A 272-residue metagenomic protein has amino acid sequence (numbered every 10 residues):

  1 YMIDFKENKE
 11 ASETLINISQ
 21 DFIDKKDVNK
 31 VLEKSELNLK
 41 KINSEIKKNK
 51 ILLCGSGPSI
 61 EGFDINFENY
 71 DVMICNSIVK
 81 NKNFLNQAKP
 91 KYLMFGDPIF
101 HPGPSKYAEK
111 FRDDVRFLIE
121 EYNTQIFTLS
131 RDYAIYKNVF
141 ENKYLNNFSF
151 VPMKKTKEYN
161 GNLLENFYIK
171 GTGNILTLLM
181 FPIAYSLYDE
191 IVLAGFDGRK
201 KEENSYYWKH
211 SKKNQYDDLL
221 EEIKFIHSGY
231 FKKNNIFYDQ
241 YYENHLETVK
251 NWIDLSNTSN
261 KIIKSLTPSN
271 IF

Functional and structural regions predicted by a protein language model:
Y1-F272: Metal-ion/cofactor- or nucleotide/acyl-coenzyme-handling active-site neighborhoods
